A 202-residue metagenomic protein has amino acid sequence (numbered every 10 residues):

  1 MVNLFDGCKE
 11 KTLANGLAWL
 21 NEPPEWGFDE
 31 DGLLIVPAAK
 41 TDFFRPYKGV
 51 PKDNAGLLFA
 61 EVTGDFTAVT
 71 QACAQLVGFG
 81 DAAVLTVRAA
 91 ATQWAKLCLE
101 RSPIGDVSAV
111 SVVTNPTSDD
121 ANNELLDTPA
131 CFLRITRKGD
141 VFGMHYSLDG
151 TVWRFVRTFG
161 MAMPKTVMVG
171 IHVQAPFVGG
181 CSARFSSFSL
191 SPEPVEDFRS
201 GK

Functional and structural regions predicted by a protein language model:
M1-K202: Extracellular glycan-recognition regions
